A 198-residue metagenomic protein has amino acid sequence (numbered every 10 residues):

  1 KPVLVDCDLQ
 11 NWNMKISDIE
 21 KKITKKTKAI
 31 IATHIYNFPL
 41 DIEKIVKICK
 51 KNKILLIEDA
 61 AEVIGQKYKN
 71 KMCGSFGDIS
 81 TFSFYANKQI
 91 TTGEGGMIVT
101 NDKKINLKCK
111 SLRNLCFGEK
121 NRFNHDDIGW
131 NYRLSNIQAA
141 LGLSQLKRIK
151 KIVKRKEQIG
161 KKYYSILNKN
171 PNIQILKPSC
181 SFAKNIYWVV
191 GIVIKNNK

Functional and structural regions predicted by a protein language model:
K1, I48, I137: Hydrophobic/aromatic ligand-binding patch that stacks against planar heteroaromatic rings of cofactors or nucleotides
K1-P2, I54: A short helix-loop-beta submotif of the ANL/AMP-binding
P2, I79, G95, Y187-V189: Structural motif
P2-N11: Short beta-strand->loop structural element characteristic of the AMP-binding/adenylate-forming
D6, S17, K21, A29-T33 (+4 more regions): PLP-dependent aminotransferase class I/II
Q10-T92, M97-V99, K103-K104: Active-site phosphate-binding strand-loop segment of PLP-dependent enzymes
